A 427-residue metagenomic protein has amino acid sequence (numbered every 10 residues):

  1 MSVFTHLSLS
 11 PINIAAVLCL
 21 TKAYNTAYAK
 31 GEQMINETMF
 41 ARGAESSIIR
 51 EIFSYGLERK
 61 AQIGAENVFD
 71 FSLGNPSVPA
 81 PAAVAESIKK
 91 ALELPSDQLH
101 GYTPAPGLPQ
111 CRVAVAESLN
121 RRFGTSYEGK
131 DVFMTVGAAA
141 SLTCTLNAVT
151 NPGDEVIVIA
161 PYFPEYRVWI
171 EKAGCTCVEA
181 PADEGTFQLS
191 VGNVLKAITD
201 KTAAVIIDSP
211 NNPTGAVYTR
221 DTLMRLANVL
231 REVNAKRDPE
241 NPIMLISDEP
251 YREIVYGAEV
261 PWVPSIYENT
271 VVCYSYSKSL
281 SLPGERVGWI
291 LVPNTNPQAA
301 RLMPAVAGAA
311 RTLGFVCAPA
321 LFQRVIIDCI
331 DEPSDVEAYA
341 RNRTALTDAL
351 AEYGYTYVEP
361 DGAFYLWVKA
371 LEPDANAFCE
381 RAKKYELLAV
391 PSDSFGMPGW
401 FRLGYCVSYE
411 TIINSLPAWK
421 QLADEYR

Functional and structural regions predicted by a protein language model:
I12-Q33: Short, Lys/Arg-enriched N-terminal segments with co-localized hydrophobic residues within the first ~10-30 amino acids
Y24-A27, R121, L195, D331 (+2 more regions): PLP-dependent enzyme catalytic core of the Aspartate aminotransferase-like
I35-G137, C144, F322, C329-V336 (+1 more regions): N-terminal small-domain helix-loop-helix segment of the aminotransferase-like
E58-G64, R122-G124, V229-P242, N294-A300 (+1 more regions): Alpha-helix termini
S96-E240, R252-I266, V271: Conserved core of the PLP fold type I
E268-A340: Conserved core segment of the aminotransferase class I/II
A320-I327, Y339-A351, Y357-K369: Conserved glycine-rich beta-strand-loop-beta hairpin in the small C-terminal domain of fold type I
